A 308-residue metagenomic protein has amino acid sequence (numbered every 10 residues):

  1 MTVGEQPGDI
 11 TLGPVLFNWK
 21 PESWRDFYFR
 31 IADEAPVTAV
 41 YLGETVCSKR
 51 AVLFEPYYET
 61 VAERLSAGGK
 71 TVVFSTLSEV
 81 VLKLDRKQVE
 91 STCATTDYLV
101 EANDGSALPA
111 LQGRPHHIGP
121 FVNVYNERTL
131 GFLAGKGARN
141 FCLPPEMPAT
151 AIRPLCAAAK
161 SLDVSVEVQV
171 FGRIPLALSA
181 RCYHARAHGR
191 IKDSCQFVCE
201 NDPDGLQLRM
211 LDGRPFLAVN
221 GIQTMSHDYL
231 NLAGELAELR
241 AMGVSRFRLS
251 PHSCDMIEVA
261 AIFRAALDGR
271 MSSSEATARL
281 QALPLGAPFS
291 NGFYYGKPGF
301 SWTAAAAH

Functional and structural regions predicted by a protein language model:
T2-V124, R128, C142, A149-H308: Active-site pocket-lining/capping segments in soluble small-molecule metabolic enzymes
A138: Residues lining hydrophobic/aromatic ligand-binding pockets adjacent to catalytic sites
